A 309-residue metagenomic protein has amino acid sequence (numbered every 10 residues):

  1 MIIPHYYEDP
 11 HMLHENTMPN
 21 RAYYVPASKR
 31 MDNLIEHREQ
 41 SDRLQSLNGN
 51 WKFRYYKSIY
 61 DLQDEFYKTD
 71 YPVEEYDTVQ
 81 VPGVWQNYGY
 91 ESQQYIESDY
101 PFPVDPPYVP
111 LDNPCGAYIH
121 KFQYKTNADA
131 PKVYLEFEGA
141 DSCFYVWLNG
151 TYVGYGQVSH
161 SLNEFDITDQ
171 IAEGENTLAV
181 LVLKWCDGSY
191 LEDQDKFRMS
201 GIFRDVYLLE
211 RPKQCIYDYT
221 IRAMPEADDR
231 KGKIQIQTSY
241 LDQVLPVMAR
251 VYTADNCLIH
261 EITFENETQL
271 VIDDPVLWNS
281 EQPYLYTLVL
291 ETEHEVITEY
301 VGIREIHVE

Functional and structural regions predicted by a protein language model:
I3-M18, N33, H37-R38, K52-Y56 (+4 more regions): Accessory beta-strand-rich segments of carbohydrate-active enzymes
A128-P131, I171-E175, V271-L285: Short glycine/proline/serine/threonine-rich loop/turn segments at secondary-structure transition edges
V146-L148, R230-F264, V271: Beta-strand-rich binding/interaction modules
G154, I259-H260, E295: A structural microfeature
S161-N163, E265-D273: A beta-strand/beta-hairpin structural motif
T177-V180, P283-E293: Short, aromatic- and glycine-rich surface loops/edge beta-strands on solvent-exposed regions
T220, E291-E309: N-terminal carbohydrate-binding accessory modules
A223-K231: Short, solvent-exposed loop/linker segments at the N-terminal edge of repeated beta-sheet extracellular domains
